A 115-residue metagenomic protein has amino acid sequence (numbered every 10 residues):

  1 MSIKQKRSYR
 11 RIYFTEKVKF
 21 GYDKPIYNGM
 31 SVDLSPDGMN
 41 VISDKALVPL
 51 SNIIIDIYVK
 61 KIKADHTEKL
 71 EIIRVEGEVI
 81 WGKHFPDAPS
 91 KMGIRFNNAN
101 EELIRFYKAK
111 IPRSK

Functional and structural regions predicted by a protein language model:
M1-L34, D44-A46, K108-K115: N-terminal helix initiation/capping motif
Y13, P25-I26, H66-E76: Short coil-to-beta-strand transition motifs
D23, P36, G82-D87: Short, conserved beta-turn/loop elements at beta-strand boundaries and strand-helix junctions
L50-N52: Loop/turn positions that initiate beta-strands
Y58-K63: Short, charged beta-turn/beta-strand-edge "cap" motif at the junction between a beta-strand and an adjacent loop
F85-K115: C-terminal output/interaction extensions
